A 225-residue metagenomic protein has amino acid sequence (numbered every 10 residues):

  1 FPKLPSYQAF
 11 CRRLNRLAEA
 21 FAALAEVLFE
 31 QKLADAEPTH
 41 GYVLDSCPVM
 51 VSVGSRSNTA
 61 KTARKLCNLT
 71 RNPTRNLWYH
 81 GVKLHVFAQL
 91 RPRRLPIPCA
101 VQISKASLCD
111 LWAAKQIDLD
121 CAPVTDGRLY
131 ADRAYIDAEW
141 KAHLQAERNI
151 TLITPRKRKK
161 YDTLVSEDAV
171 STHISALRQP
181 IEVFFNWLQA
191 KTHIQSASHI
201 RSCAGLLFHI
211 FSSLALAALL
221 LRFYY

Functional and structural regions predicted by a protein language model:
F1-Y225: Short alpha-helical elements
